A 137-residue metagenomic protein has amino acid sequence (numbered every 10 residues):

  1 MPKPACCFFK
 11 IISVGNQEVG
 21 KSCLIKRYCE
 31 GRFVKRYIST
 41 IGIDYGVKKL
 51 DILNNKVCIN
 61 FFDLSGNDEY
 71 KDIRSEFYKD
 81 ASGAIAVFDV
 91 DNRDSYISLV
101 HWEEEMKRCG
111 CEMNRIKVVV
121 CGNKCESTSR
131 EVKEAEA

Functional and structural regions predicted by a protein language model:
P2-V14, E18, C23-G31, G46-A137: Ras-like small GTPase catalytic G-domain
E30-I38: Post-Walker A helix-loop "phosphate-sensing" segment adjacent to the P-loop in P-loop NTPases
